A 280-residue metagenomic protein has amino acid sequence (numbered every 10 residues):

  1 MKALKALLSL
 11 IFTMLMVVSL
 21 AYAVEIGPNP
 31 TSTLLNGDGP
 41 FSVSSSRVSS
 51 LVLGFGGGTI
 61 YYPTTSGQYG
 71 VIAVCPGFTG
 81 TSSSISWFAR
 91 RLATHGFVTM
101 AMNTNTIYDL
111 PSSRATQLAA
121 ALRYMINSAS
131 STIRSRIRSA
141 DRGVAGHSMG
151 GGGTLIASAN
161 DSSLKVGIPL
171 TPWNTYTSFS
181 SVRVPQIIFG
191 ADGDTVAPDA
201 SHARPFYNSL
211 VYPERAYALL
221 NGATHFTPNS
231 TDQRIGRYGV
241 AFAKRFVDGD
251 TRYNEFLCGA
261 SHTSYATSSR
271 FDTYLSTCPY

Functional and structural regions predicted by a protein language model:
V24-G67: N-terminal cap/lid segment of alpha/beta-hydrolase-fold proteins
Q68-G77: Short beta-strand element of the alpha/beta-hydrolase
S83-N103: Short amphipathic alpha-helix adjacent to the substrate-entry channel of hydrolases
S112-G152, R252: Gly/Ser-rich "nucleophile elbow"/oxyanion-hole loop immediately N-terminal to the catalytic nucleophile in hydrolases
V182, I188-G190: Short beta-strand/loop motif that positions the catalytic acidic residue of the alpha/beta-hydrolase fold
G193-A197, H225-F226: Acidic catalytic loop of the alpha/beta-hydrolase fold
A197-N208: Short alpha-helix in the alpha/beta-hydrolase fold that links the catalytic acid
N221-G222, T231-Y280: Alpha/beta-hydrolase-fold serine-hydrolase catalytic core, especially in secreted/extracellular enzymes
